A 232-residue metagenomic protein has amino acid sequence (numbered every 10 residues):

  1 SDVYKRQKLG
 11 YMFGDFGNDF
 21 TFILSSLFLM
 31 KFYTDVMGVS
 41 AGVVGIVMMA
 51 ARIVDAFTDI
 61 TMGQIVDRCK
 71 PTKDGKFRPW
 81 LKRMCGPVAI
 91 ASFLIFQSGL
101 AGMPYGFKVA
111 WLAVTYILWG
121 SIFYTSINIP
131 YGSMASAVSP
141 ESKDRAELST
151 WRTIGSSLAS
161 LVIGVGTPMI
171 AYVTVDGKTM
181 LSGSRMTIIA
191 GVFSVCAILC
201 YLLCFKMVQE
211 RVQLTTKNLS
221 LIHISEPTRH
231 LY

Functional and structural regions predicted by a protein language model:
S1-D2: Extracellular interaction modules
K5-L221, S225, R229: Membrane-embedded alpha-helical bundles of multi-pass transporters/translocases, especially carrier/permease families
